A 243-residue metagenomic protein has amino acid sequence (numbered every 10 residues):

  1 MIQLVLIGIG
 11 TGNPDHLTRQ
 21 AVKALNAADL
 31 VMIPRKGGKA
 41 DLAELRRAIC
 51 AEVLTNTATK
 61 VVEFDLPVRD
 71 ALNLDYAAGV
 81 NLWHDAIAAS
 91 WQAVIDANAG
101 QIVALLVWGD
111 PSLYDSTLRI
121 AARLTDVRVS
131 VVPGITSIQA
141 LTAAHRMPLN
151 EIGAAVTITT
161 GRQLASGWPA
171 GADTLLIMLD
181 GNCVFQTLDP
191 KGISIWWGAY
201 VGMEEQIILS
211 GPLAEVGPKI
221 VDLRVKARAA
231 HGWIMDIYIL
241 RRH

Functional and structural regions predicted by a protein language model:
M1-V127, A214-P218, R228-R242: Class I S-adenosyl-L-methionine
L4, G167-H243: A contiguous loop/helix-start segment that scaffolds small-molecule binding in enzyme catalytic cores
T11-P14, R162-L164, D180-C183: Short beta->alpha connector loops
I33, K60-D65, V131, E151 (+2 more regions): Structural signal for conserved beta-strand scaffold positions within catalytic alpha/beta enzyme cores
G38-A40, T136-A140, M203-E205: Short gly/pro/ser/thr-enriched loop/turn and capping motifs at secondary-structure boundaries
P67-L72, L164-S166, M203-E205: A short acidic, often aromatic-flanked loop/helix-cap motif at beta-alpha or helix-coil junctions that lines enzyme
W108-A172, A229-H231: Class I SAM-dependent methyltransferase SAM-binding "motif I" and its flanking Rossmann-like core
